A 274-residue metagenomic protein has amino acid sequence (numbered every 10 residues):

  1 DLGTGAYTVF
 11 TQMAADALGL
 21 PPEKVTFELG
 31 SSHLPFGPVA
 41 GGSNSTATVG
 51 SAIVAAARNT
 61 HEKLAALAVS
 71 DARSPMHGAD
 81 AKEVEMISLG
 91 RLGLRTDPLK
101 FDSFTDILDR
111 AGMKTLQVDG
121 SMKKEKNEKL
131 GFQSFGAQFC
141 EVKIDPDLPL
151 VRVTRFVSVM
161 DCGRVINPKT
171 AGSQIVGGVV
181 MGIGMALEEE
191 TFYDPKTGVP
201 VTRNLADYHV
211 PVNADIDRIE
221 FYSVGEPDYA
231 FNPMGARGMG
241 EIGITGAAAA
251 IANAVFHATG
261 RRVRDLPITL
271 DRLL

Functional and structural regions predicted by a protein language model:
T8-V9: Flexible, small-/acidic-enriched active-site or ligand-binding loops
Q12-L274: C-terminal catalytic domains of large/alpha subunits in multi-subunit enzymes
